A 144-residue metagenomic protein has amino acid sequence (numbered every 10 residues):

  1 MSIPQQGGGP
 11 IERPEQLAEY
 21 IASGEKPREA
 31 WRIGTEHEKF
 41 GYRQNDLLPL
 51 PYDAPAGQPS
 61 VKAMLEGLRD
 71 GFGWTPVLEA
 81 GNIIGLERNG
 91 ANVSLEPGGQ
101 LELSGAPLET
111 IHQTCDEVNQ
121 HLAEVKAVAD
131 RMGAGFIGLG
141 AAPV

Functional and structural regions predicted by a protein language model:
M1-V144: Terminal catalytic/cofactor-binding subdomain
